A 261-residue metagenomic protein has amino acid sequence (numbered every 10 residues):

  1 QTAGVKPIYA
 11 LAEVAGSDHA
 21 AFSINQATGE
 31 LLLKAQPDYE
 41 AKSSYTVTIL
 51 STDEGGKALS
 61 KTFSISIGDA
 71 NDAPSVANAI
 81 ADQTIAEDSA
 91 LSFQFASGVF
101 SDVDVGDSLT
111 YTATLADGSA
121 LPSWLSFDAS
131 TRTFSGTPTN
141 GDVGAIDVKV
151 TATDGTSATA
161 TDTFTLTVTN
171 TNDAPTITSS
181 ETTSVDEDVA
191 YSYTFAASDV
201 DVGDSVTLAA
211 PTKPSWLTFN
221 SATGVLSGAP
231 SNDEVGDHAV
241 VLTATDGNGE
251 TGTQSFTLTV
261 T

Functional and structural regions predicted by a protein language model:
Q1-S75, T84-S108, T114-D173, V185-V189 (+3 more regions): Acidic, turn/loop-rich segments in luminal/extracellular domains of secretory-pathway and cell-surface proteins
V76-A79, Q83, I177-S179: PAS/LOV and related PAS-like sensory modules
